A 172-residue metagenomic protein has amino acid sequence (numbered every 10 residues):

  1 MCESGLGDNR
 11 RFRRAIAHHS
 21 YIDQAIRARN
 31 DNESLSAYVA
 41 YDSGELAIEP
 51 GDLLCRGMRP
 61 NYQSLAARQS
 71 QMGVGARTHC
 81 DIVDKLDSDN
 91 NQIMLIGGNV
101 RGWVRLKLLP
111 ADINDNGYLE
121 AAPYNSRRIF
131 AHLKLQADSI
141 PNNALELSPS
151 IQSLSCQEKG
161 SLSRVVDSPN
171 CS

Functional and structural regions predicted by a protein language model:
M1-S4: Active-site nucleophilic cysteine motif
G7-R101: ...with weaker cross-activation on analogous glycine-rich loops/strands in unrelated enzymes
N99, R105-S172: Low-complexity, Gly/Ser/Thr/Pro-rich intrinsically disordered linker/tail segments
